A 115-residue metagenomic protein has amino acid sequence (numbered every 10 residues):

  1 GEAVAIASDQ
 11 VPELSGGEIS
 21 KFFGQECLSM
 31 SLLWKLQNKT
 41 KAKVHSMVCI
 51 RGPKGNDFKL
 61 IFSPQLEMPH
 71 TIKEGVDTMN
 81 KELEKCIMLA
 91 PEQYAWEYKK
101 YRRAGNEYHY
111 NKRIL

Functional and structural regions predicted by a protein language model:
G1-L115: Non-catalytic C-terminal accessory region of glycerolipid acyltransferases and related lyso-lipid remodeling enzymes
